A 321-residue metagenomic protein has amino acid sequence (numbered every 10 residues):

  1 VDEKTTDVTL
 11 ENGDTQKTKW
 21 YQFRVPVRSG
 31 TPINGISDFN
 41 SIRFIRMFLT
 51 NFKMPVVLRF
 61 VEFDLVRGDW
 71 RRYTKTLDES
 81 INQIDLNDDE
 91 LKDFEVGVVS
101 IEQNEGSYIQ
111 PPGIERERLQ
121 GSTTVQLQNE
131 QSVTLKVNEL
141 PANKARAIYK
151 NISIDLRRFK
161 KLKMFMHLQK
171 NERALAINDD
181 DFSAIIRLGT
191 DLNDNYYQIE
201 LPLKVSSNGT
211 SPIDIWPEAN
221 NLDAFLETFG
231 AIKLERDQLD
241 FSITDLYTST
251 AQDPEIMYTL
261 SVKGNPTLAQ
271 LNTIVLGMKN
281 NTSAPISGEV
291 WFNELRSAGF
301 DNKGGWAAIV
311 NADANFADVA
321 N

Functional and structural regions predicted by a protein language model:
V1-N321: Extracellular/surface-associated beta-sandwich interaction domains
